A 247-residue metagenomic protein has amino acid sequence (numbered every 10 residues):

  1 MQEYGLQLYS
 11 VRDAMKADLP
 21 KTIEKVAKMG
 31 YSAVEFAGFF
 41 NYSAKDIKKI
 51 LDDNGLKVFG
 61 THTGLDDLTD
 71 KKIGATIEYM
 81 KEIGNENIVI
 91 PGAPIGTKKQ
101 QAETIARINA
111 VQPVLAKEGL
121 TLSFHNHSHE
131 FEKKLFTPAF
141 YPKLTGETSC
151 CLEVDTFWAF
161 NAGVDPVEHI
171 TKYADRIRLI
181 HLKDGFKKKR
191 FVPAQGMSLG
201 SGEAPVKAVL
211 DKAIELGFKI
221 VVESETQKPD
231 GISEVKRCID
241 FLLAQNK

Functional and structural regions predicted by a protein language model:
M1, N54-D66, K189: Acidic/glycine-enriched edge-of-secondary-structure segments
M1-K28, D52, G84, K134-L135 (+3 more regions): Histidine-acidic metal/acid-base catalytic patches
Y4-Q7, V34, V58-T63, I88-I90 (+4 more regions): Hydrophobic faces of well-ordered beta-strands that scaffold small-molecule active sites in alpha/beta enzyme cores
R12-A17, A33-D46, G64-K72, I95-A102 (+4 more regions): Acidic-and-aromatic substrate-binding clefts and catalytic sites of carbohydrate-active enzymes
E24, I50, D66-L152, N161 (+1 more regions): Active-site acidic/histidine proton-transfer and metal-coordination neighborhood in alpha/beta enzyme cores
A33, D53-L56, N87, L120 (+1 more regions): Residue-level detection of beta-strand scaffold positions
S43-T61, E118-L120: Short acidic, glycine/proline-enriched helix-loop-strand junctions
F59, A93-P94, V192-Q195: A short, mixed-charge helix-start or loop-turn motif at secondary-structure junctions
